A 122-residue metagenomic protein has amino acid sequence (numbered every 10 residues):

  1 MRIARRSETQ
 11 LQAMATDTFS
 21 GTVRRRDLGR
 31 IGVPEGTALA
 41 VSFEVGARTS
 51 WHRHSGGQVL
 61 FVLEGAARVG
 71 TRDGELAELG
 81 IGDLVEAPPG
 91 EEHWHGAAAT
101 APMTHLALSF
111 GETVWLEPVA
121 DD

Functional and structural regions predicted by a protein language model:
M1-T37, W115-D122: A short, N-terminal "cap"/entry segment at the start of jelly-roll beta-barrel domains of the cupin/DSBH fold
L39-H54, P89: Conserved short histidine dyad/triad with adjacent acidic residue
S42-E44, H54-V69, L108-G111: Short, conserved beta-strand element in jelly-roll/cupin
A47, S55-G56, E75, E91 (+2 more regions): A generic "binding-loop/recognition-motif" signal
T49-W51, V69-G70, A87, E92-A99: Short beta-strand His + acidic residue motifs that chelate non-heme Fe in jelly-roll/DSBH and cupin folds
V59, E86, T100-P118: A short hydrophobic beta-strand segment most commonly corresponding to one strand of the jelly-roll/cupin
D73-G90: Short acidic-glycine-tyrosine-enriched beta hairpin
